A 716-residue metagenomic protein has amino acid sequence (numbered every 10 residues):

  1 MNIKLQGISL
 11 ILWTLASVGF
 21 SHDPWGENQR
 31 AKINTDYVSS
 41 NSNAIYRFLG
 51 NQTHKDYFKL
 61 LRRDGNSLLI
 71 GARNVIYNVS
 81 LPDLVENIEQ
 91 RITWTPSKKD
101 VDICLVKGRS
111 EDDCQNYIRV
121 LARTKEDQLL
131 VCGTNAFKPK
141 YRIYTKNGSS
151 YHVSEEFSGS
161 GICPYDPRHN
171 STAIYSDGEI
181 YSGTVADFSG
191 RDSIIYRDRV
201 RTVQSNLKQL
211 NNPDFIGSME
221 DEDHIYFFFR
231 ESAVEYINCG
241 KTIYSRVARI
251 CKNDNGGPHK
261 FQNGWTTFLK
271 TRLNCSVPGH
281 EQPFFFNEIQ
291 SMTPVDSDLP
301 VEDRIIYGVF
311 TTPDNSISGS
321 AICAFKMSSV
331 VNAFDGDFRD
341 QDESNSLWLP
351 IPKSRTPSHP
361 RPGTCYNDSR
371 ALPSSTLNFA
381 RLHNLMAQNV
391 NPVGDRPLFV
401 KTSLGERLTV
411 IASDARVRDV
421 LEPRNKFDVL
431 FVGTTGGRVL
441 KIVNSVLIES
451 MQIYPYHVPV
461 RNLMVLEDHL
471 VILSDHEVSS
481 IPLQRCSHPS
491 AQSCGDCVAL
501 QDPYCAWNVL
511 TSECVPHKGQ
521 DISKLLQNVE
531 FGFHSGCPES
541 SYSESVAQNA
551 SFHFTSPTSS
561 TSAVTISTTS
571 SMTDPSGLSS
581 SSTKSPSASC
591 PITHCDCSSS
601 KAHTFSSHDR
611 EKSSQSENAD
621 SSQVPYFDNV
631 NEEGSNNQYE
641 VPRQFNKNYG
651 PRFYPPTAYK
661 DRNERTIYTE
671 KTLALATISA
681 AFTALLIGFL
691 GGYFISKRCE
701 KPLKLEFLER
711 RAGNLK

Functional and structural regions predicted by a protein language model:
Q6-S9, W13-P482, C494-D496, T511-S540 (+7 more regions): Disulfide-stabilized extracellular ectodomains of secreted/luminal proteins, especially beta-rich
V38-R47, Y649-T666: Membrane-proximal N-terminal segments immediately preceding the first transmembrane helix
H488-L500: Disulfide-braced loops of extracellular cysteine-rich modules
V498-L510: Extracellular, cysteine-rich, disulfide-stabilized repeat modules with beta-strand cores
T555-T573, S580-T583: Extracellular mucin-like PTS domains
T657-A681: Extracellular juxtamembrane-to-transmembrane boundary of type I single-pass membrane glycoproteins
N663, G692-K716: Membrane-proximal cytoplasmic juxtamembrane segment of single-pass cell-surface glycoproteins
L675-Y693: Single-pass alpha-helical transmembrane segments
